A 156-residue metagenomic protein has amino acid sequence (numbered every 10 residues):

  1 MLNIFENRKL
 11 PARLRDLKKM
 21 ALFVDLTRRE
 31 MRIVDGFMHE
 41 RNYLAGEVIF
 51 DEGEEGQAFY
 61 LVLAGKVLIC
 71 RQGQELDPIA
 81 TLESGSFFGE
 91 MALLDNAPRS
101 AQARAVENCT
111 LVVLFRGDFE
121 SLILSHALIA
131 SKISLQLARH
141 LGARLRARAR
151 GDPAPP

Functional and structural regions predicted by a protein language model:
M1-P156: Cytosolic regulatory regions built on CNB/CRP/Popeye-like sensor folds
